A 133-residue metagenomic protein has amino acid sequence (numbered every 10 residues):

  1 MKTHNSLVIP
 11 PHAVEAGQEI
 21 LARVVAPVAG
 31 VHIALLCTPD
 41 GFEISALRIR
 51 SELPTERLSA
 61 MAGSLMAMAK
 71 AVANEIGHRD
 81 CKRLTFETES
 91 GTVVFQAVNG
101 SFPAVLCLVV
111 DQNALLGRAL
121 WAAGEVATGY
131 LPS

Functional and structural regions predicted by a protein language model:
M1-I33, T38-P39, E43-S133: Non-catalytic interaction/Regulatory regions outside core domains
